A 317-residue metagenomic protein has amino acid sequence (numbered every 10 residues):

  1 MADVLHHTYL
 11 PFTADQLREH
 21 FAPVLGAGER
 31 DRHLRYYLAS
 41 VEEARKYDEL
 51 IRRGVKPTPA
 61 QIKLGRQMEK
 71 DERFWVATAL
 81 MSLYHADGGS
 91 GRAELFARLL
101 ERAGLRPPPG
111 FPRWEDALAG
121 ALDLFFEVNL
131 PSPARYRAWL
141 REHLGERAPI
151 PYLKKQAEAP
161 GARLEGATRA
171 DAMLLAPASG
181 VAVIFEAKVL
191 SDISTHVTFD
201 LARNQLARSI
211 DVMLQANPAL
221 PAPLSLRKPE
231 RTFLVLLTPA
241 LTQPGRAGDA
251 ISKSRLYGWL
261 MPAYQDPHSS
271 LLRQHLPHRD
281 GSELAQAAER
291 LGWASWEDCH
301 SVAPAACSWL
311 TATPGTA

Functional and structural regions predicted by a protein language model:
M1-A317: Charged, terminal alpha-helix-loop-beta segments that serve as non-catalytic nucleic-acid engagement and/or assembly
